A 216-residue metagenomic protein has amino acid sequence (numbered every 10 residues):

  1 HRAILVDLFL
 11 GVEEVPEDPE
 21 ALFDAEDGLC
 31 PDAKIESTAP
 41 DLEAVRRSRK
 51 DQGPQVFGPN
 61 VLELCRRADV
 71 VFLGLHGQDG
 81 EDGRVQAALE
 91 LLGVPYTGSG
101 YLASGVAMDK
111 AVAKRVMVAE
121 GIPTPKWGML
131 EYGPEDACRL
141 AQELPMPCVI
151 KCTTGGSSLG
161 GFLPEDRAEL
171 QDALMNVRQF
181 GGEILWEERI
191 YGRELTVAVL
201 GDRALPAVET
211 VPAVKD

Functional and structural regions predicted by a protein language model:
H1-L102, V106-M108, V112, A119 (+1 more regions): ATP-binding N-terminal substructure of ATP-dependent carboxylate-amine bond-forming enzymes
R66, I122, L144: Structured loop/turn residues at beta-strand edges in well-structured enzyme cores
G77, S158, T210-V214: Glycine-rich phosphate/pyrophosphate-binding beta-alpha loops
T97, P125, V149, L185-E187 (+1 more regions): Structural detector of well-ordered beta-strand residues that form the stable sheet scaffold of enzyme domains
V116-P123, N176: Basic phosphate/pyrophosphate-binding loop/patch that engages nucleotide-derived ligands
M117-V118, A141-L159, G182-L195: ATP-grasp fold ATP-binding core
P125-M129, C148-M175, E194: Glycine-rich phosphate-binding loop of ATP-grasp-fold ATP-dependent ligases
E165-D216: Phosphate-binding site of ATP-dependent enzymes
